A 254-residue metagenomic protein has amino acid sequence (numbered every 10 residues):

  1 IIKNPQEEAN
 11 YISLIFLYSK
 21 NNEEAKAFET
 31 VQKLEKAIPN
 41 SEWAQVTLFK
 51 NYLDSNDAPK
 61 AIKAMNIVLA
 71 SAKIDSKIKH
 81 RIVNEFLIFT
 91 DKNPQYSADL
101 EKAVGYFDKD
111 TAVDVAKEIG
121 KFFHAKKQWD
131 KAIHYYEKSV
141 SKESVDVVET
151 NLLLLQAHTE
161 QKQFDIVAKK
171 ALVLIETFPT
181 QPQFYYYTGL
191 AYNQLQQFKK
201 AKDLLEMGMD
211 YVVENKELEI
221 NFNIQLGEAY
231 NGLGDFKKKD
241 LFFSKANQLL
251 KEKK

Functional and structural regions predicted by a protein language model:
I1-P179, Q183-K200, L204-L233, F242-K254: Alpha-solenoid helical repeat scaffolds
